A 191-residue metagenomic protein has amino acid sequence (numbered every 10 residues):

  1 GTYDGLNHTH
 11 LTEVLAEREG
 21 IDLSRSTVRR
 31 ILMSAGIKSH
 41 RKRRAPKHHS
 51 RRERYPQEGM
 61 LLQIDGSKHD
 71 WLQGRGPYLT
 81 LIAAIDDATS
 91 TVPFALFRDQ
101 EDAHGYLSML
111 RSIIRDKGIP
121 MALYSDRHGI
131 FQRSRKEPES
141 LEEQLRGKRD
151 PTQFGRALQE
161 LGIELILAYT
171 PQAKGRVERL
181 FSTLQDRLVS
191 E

Functional and structural regions predicted by a protein language model:
G1-D70, L141-R149: Basic, flexible linker segments flanking DNA-binding modules in nucleic acid-interacting mobile-element proteins
D22, M60-L81, D87-E191: RNase H-like DDE/DDD metal-dependent nuclease/strand-transfer catalytic core used by mobile genetic elements
